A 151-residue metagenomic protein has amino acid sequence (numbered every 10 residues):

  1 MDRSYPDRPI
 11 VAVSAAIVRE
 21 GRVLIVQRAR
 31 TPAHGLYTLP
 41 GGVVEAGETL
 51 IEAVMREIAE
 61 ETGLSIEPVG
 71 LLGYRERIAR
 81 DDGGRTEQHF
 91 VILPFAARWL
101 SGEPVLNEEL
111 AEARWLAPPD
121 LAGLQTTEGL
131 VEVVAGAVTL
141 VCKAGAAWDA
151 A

Functional and structural regions predicted by a protein language model:
M1-S14, R85: Acidic, metal-coordinating catalytic segment for phosphate/diphosphate chemistry, firing primarily on the Nudix
V11-V13, G21, V91-L93, A111: Change "...and in nucleic-acid phosphodiester-cleaving endonucleases..." to "...and in nucleic-acid processing enzymes
R19, Q27: A cytosolic small-molecule/anion-sensing beta-strand core signal
I25, P94-A96, W115: Conserved hydrophobic/aromatic beta-strand scaffold that supports enzyme active sites
T31-Y37: A conserved beta-turn-beta hairpin within the catalytic core of GNAT-like acetyltransferases that forms part
L39-L71, F95: The catalytic Nudix box helix
E76-E103: Active-site-adjacent beta-strand/loop module that shapes the phosphate/pyrophosphate-binding cleft
P104-A151: Nudix hydrolase/Nudix homology domain
